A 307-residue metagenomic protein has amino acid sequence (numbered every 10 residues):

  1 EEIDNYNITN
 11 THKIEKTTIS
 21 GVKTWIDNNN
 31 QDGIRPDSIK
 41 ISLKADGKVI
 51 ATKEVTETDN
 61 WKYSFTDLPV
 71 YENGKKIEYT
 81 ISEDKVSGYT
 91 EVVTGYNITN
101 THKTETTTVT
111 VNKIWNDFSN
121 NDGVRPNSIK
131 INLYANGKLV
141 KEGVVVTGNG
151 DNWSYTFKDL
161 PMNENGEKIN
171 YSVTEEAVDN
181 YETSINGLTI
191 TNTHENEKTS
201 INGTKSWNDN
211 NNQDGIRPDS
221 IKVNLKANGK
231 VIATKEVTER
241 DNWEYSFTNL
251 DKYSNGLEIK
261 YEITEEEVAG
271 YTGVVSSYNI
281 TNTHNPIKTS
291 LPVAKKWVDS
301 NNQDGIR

Functional and structural regions predicted by a protein language model:
E1-R307: Solvent-exposed loop/turn and edge beta-strand elements of beta-rich ligand-binding domains
